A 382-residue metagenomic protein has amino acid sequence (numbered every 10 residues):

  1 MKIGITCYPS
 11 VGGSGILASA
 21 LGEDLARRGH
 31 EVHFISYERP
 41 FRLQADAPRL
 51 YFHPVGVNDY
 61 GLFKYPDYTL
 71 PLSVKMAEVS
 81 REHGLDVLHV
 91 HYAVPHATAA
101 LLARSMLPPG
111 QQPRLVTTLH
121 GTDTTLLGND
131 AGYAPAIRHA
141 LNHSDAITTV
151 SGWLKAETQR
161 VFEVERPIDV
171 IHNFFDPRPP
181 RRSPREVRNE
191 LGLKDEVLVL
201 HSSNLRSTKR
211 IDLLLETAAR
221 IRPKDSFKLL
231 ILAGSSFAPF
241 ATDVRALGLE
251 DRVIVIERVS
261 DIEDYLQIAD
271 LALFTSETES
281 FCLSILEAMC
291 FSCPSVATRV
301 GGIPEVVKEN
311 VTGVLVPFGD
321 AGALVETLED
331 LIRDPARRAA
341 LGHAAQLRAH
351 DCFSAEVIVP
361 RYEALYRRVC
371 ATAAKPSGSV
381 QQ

Functional and structural regions predicted by a protein language model:
G15-A20, V197, H201-R220, V314 (+2 more regions): A conserved mid-protein helix/loop that constitutes part of the nucleotide-sugar donor-binding site
R39-P40, F175, S202, R206 (+1 more regions): Glycosyltransferase donor-sugar binding loop
W153, F174: Carbohydrate-associated surface elements
P180-L193: A short helix/loop element that forms part of the nucleotide-sugar donor recognition site in Leloir-type
K194-V197, I211, L215-I254, R333-A336: A conserved nucleotide-sugar
R258, E277: Aromatic "clamp/platform" in nucleotide-sugar-dependent glycosyltransferases that forms part of the donor/acceptor
P294-A297, V307: Short hydrophobic beta-strand element within catalytic cores of glycosyltransferases and related nucleotide-activated
E309-N310, V314-A321, D330-P335: Conserved acidic donor-binding segment of nucleotide-sugar-dependent glycosyltransferases
